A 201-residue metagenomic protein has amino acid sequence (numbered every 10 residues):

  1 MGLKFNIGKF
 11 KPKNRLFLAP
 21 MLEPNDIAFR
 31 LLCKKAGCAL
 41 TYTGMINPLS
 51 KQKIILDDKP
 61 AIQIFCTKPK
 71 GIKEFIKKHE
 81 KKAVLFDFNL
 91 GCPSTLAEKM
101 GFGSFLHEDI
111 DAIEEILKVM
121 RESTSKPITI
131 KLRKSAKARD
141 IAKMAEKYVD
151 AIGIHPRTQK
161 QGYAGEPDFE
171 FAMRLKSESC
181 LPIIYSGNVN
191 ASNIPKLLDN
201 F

Functional and structural regions predicted by a protein language model:
M1-F201: Flavin-dependent oxidoreductase catalytic cores
